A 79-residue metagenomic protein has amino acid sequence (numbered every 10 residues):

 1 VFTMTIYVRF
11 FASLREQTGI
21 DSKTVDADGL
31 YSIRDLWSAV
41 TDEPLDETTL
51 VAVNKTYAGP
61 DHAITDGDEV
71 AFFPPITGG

Functional and structural regions predicted by a protein language model:
V1-G78: Ubiquitin-like/PB1-type beta-grasp interaction modules and other compact soluble beta-rich domains
